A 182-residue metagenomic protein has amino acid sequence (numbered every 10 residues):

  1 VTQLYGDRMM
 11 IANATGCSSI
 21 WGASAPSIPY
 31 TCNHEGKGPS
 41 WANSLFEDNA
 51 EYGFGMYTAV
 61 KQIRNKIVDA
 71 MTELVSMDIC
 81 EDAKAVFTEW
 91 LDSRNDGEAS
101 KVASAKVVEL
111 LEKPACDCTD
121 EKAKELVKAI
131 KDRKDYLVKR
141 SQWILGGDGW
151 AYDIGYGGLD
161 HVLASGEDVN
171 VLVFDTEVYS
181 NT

Functional and structural regions predicted by a protein language model:
L4-R8: Long, compositionally biased charged/polar accessory segments in the mid-to-C-terminal portions of proteins
M10-I20, P26, Q62, D69-A70 (+3 more regions): Carboxylate/His-rich catalytic cores and anion/metal-binding grooves
T15, S19-F46: Terminal amphipathic helices with adjacent charged low-complexity linkers/tails
S18-G22, T31, A123, I130-T182: Thiamine diphosphate
L45-K122: N-terminal leader/propeptide and maturation segments of large enzyme subunits in energy/redox metabolism and hydrolases
